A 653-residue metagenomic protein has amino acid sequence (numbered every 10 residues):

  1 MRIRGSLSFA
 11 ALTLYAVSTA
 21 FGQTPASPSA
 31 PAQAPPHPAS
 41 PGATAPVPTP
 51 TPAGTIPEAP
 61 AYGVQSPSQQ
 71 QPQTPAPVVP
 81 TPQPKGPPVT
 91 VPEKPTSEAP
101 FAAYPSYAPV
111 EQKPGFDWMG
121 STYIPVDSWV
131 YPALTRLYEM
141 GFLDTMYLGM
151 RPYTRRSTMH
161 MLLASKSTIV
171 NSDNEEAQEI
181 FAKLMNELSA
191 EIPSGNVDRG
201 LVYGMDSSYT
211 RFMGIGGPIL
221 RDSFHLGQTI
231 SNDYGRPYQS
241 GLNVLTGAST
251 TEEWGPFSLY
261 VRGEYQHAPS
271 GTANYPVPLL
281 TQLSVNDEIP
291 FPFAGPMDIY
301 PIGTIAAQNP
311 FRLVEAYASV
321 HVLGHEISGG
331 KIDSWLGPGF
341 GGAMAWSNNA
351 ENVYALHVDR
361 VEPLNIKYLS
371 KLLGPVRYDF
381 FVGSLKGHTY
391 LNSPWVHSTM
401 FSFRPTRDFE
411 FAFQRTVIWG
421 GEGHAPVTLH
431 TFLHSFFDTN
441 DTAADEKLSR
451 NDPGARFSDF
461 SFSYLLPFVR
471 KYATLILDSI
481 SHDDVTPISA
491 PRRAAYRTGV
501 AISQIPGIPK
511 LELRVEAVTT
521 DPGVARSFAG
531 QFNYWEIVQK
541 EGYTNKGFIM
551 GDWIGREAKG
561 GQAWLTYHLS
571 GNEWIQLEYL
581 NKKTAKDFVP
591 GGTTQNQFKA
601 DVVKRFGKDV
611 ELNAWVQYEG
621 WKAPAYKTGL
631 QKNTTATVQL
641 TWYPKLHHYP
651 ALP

Functional and structural regions predicted by a protein language model:
S8-T19: Bacterial N-terminal signal peptides
F21-S240, S249-G255, L652-P653: N-terminal periplasmic/intermembrane-space "pro-region" immediately following the signal or transit peptide
G120-Y123, M146-G149, V170-E176, E252-P256 (+8 more regions): Short loop/turn motifs that connect adjacent beta-strands in outer-membrane beta-barrel proteins
T251-P292, T406-D408: Carboxylate/His-rich catalytic cores and anion/metal-binding grooves
P256-F257, T304-N365: A conserved hydrophobic secondary-structure block that centers on an alpha-helix together with its immediately flanking
T281-S319, G342-W346, G423-L429, L433-S458: Outer-membrane beta-barrel transmembrane domain signature of Gram-negative proteins, especially the mid-to-C-terminal
S334-W335, V353-Y543, R556-A563, H568 (+4 more regions): Signature for the C-terminal beta-barrel architecture of outer-membrane proteins
F401, K604, W615, K632-P653: Outer-membrane beta-barrel "beta-signal"
